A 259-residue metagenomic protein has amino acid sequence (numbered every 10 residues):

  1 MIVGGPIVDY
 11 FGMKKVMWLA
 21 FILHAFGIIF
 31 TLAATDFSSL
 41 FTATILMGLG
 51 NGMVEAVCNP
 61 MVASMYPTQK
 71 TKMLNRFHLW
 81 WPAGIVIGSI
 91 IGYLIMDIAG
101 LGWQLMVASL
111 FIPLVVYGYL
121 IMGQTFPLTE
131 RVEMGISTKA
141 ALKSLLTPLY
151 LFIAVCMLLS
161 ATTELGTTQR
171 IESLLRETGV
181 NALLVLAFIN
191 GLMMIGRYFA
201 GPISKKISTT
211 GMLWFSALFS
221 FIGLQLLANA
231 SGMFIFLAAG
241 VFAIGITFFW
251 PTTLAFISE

Functional and structural regions predicted by a protein language model:
M1-M13, G196-T209: Helix-to-loop junctions at the C-terminal end of transmembrane segments in multipass secondary transporters
K14-M17, L40, L213: Primarily marks hydrophobic transmembrane alpha-helices of the MFS/SLC 12-helix fold
I22-D36, L218-S231: C-terminal ends and interior cores of transmembrane alpha-helices in multi-pass membrane transporters/permeases
S39-M53, F234-F248: Hydrophobic core of transmembrane alpha-helices in multi-pass small-molecule transporters, especially MFS/SLC-type
A43-L79: Cytoplasmic helix-loop-helix junction between adjacent transmembrane helices in 12-TM secondary transporters
T68-Q69, M73-T129: Helix-loop-helix hairpin linking two adjacent transmembrane segments in secondary transporters
K143-M194: Extracytoplasmic gate region of multi-pass secondary transporters
A182-K206, S216, S220-F221, L227: Transmembrane alpha-helices of Major Facilitator/SLC transporters
